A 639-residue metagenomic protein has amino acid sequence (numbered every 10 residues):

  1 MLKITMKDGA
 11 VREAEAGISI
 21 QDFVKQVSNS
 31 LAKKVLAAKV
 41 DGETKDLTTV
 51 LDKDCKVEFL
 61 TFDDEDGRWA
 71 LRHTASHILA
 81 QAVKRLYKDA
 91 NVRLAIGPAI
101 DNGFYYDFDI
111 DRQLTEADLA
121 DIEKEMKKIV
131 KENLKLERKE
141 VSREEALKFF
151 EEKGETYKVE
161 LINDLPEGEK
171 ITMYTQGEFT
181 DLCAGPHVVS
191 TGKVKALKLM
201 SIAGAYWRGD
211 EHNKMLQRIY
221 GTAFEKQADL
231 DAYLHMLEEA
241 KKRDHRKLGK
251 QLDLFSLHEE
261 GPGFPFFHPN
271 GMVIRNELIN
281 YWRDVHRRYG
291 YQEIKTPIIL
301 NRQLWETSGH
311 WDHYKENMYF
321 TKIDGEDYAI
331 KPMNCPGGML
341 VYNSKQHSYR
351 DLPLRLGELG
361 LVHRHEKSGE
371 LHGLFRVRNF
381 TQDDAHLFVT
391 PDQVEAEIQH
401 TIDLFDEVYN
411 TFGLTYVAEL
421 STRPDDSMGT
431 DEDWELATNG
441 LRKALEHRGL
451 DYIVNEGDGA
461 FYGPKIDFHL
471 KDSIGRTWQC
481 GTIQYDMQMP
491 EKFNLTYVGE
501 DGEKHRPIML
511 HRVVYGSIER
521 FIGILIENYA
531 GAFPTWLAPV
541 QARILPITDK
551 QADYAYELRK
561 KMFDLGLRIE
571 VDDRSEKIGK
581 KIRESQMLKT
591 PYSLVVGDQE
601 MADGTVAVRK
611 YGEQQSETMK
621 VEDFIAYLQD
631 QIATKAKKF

Functional and structural regions predicted by a protein language model:
M1-H73, I78-A95, A99-F639: NTP/phosphate- and nucleic-acid-binding module
